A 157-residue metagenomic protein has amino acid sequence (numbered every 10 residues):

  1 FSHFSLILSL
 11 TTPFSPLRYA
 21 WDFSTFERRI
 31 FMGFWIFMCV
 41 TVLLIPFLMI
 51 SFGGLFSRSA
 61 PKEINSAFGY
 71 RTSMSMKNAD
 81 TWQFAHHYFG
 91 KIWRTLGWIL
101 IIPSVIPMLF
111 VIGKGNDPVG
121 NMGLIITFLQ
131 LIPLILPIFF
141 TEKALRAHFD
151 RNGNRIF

Functional and structural regions predicted by a protein language model:
F1-F31: Short, Lys/Arg-enriched N-terminal segments with co-localized hydrophobic residues within the first ~10-30 amino acids
D22-L44, V105-I112, D117-F128: Long, highly hydrophobic alpha-helical transmembrane signal-anchor segments
V42-G53, G97-P107, Q130-P137, T141: Helical transmembrane-bundle signal
S51-G69, F140-A144: Membrane-water interface of transmembrane alpha-helices
E63-A79, N152-I156: Juxtamembrane inter-helical linkers in multi-pass membrane proteins
S73-R94: Membrane interfacial helix-start motif at the N-side
N116-I156: Alpha-helical transmembrane segments and their immediate juxtamembrane interface regions
